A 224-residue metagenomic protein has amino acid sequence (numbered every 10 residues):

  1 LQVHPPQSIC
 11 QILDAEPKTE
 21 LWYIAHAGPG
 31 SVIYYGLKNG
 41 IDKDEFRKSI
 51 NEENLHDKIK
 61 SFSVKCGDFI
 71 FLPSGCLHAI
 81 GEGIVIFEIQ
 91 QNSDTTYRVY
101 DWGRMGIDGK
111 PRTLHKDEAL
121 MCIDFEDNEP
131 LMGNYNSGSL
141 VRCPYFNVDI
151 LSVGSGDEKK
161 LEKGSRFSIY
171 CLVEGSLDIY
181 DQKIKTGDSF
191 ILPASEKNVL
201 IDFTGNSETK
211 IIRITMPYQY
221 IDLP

Functional and structural regions predicted by a protein language model:
L1-C66, G81-V173, I179-Y180, D188-S189 (+1 more regions): Active-site region of the double-stranded beta-helix
P5, F69, G75-C76: Active-site metal-binding loops of divalent metal-dependent hydrolases
G67-F71, N198-D202: Noncatalytic modules at the cell exterior or secretory-pathway interfaces, chiefly beta-strand-rich lectin/adhesion
C76-A79, E196-V199: Short, charged beta-turn/beta-strand-edge "cap" motif at the junction between a beta-strand and an adjacent loop
Y180-D181, S195: Short strand-coil-strand connectors
T186-A194, N198: Conserved blade-ending motifs and adjacent loop-strand segments that build the rim/top face of beta-propeller domains
S195-N198, S207, T215-Q219: A short, acidic, flexible beta-alpha connecting loop/helix-capping segment that sits on the rim of active
